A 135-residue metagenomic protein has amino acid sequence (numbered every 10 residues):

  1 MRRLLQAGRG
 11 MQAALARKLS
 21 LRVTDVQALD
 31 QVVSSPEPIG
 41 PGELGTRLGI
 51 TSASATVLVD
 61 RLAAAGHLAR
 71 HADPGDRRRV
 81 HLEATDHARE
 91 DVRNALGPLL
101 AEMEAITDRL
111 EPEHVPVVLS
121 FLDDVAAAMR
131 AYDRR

Functional and structural regions predicted by a protein language model:
M1-L19, A65: N-terminal leader segment of winged-helix/HTH proteins
R3, E102, V117, F121: Charged catalytic carboxylate motif
L4-A7, L99, I106, V125: Amphipathic alpha-helices that form helix-helix packing interfaces
Q12-I50: N-terminal helix-turn-helix DNA-binding core of bacterial DNA-binding proteins
S35-H71: Helix-adjacent hinge/juxtasegments
D60-P116: Charged, amphipathic alpha-helical coiled-coil/dimerization segments
E113-R135: C-terminal regulatory/oligomerization modules of transcriptional regulators
